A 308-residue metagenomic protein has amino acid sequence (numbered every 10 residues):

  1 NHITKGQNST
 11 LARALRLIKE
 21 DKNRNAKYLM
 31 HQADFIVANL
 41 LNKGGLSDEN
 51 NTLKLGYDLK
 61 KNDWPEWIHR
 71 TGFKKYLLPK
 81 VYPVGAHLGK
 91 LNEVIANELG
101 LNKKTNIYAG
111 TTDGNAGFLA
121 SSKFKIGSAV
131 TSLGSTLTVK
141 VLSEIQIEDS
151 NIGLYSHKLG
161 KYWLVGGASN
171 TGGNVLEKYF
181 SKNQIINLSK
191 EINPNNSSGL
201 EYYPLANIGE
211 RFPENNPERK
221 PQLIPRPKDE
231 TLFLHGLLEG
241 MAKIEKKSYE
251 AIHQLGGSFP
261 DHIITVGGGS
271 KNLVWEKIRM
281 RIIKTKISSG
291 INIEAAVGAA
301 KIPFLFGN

Functional and structural regions predicted by a protein language model:
N1-T4, S9-Q32, V37-K43, K54-G72 (+3 more regions): Active-site core segments that coordinate phosphate-bearing ligands/cofactors across diverse enzyme families
G45-N51: Helix-loop-beta segment of a Rossmann-like dinucleotide-binding subdomain
K60, V84-H87: Short beta-strand to alpha-helix junction loop
